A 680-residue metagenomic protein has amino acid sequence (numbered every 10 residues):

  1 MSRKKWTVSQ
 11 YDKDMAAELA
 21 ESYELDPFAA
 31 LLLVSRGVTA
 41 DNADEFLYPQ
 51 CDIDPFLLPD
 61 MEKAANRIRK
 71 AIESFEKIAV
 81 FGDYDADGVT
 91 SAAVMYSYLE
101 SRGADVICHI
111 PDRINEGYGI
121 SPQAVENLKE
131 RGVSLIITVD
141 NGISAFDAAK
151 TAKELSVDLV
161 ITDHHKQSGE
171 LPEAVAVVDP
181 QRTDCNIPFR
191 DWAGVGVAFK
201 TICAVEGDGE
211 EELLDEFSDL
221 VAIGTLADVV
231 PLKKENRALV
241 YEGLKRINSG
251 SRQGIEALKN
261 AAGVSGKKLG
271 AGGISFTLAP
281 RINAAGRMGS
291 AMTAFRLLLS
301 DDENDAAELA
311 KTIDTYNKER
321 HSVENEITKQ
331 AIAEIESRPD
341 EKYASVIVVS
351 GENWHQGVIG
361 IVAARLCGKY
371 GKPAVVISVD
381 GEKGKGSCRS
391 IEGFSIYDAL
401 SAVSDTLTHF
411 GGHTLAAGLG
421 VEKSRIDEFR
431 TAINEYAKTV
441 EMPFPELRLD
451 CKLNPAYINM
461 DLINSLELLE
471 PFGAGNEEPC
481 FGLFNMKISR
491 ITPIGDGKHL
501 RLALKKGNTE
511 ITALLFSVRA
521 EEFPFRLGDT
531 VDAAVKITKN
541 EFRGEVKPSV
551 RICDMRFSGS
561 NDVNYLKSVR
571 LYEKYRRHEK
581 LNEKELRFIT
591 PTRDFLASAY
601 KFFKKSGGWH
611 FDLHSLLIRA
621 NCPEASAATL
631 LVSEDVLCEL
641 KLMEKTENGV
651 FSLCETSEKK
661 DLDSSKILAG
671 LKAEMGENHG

Functional and structural regions predicted by a protein language model:
S2-R3, S9-L135, E154-S156, E206-E428 (+2 more regions): Hydrophobic helix-and-loop "lid/oligomerization" segment in the mid-to-C-terminal part of catalytic domains
Y84-G88, N141, H164-H165, P180 (+3 more regions): Generic detector of well-ordered alpha-helical packing
V94, P172-L226, D594-F595: Short alpha-helices
M95, E100, R237-I332, R389-T408 (+1 more regions): Acidic, two-metal ion nucleic-acid-processing modules in DNA metabolism proteins
V125, A149-K150, E634: Short amphipathic alpha-helical segments and helix-helix/interface helices
V133-N141, A176, R182-V197, A399-H409 (+1 more regions): Short, basic, helix/turn surface patches
V139-W192: Histidine/acidic-residue-rich, glycine-tolerant segments that coordinate divalent metal ions
H164-H165, H355, H413, H499: Histidine-centered active-site/metal-ligand motif
